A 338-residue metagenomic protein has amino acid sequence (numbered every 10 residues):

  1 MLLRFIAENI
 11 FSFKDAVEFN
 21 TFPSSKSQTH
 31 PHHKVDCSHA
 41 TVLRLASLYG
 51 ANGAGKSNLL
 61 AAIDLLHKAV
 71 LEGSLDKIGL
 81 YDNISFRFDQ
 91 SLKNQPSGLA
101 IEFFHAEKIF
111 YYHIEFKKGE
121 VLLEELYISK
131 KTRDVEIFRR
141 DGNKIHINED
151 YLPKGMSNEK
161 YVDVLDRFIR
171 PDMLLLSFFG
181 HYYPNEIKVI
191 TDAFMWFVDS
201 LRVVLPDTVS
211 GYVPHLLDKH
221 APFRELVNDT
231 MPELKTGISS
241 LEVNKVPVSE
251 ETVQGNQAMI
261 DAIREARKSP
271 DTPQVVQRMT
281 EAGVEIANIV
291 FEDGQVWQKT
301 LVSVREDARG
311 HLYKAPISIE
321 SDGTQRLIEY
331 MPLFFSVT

Functional and structural regions predicted by a protein language model:
M1-L65: Pre-Walker A-like glycine/lysine-rich segment at the N-terminus of P-loop NTPase domains
M1-N9, D218-V248, S269-I289: Amphipathic alpha-helical domain-onset/packing element
K14, N94-P96, E107-I109, K118-L122 (+3 more regions): Coil-to-beta-strand transition motifs
K14-A16, I109-Y111, R133-V135, H311-A315: Short, mixed charged/polar active-site loops that provide acid/base catalysis or chelate metal/phosphate cofactors
K34-S47, A51, L60-V121: Conserved P-loop NTP-binding catalytic core
L45-L48, R264-F335: Conserved ABC ATPase signature
L99-F104, L126, S303-R305: Short beta-strand segments that buttress and anchor functional surface loops
Y111-R264: Electropositive, glycine-dotted interaction segments that contact anionic polymers or phosphate-rich ligands
